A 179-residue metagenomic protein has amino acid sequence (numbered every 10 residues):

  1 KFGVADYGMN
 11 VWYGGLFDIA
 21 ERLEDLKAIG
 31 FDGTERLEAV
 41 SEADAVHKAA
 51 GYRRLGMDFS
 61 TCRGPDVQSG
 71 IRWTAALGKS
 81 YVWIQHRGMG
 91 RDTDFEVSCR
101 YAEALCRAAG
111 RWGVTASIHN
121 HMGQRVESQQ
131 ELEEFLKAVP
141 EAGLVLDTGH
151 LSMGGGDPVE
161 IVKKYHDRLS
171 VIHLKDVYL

Functional and structural regions predicted by a protein language model:
K1-S80: N-terminal pre-domain/capping segments
V4-G8, R36-A39, F59-P65, I84-H86 (+3 more regions): A cross-domain feature marking catalytic cores of carbohydrate-active enzymes and several ubiquitous metabolic/repair
G14-E21, S69, T93-R100, E127 (+1 more regions): Alpha-helix N-cap and loop-to-helix initiation/capping positions
E21, H47, S69, A104 (+2 more regions): Short Gly/charged-rich anion-binding patches and loops
T34, R107-L179: Acidic/histidine-rich catalytic cores of soluble enzymes
V40-A49, G90-E103, R125-S128: Active-site-adjacent beta->alpha loops and helix N-cap segments on the catalytic face of soluble alpha/beta enzymes
G51-L55, R72, A76-S80, Y101 (+3 more regions): Short, hinge-like loop/turn segments at secondary-structure boundaries
Q68-Y101: Glycine/small-residue-rich loop that forms an oxyanion/phosphate-binding "nest" at active or ligand-binding sites
